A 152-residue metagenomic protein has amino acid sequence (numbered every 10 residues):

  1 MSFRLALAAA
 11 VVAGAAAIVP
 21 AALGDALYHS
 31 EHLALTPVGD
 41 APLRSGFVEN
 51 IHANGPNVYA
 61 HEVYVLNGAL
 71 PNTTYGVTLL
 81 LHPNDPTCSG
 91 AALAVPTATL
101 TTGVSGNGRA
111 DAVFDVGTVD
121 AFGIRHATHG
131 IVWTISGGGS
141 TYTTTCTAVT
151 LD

Functional and structural regions predicted by a protein language model:
M1-A8: Bacterial N-terminal signal peptides that target proteins for export
A15-A22: C-terminal segment of classical bacterial N-terminal signal peptides
L23-D152: N-terminal leader/targeting pre-sequences
